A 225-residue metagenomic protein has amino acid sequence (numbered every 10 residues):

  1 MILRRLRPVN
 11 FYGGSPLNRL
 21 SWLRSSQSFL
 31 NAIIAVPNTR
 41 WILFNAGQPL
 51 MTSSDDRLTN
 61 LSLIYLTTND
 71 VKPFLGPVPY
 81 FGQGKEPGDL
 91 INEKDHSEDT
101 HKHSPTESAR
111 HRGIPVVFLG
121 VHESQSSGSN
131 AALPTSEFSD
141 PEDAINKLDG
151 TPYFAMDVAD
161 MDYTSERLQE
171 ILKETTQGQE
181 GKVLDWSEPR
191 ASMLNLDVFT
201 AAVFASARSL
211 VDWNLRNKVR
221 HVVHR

Functional and structural regions predicted by a protein language model:
I2-L196: N-terminal alpha-helical interaction blocks
A201-R225: Cys/His-rich short segments
